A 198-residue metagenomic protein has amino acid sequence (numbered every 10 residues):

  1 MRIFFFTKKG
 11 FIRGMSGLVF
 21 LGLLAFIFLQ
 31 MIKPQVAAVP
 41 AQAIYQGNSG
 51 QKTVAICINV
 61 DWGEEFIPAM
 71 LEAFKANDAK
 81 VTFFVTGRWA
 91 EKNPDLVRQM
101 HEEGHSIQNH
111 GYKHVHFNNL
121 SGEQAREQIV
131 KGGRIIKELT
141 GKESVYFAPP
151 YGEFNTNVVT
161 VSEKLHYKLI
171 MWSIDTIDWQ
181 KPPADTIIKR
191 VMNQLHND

Functional and structural regions predicted by a protein language model:
M1-G10: N-terminal Lys/Arg-rich, disordered targeting/topogenic segments
R2, L29-Q30, H101: N-terminal secretory/membrane-targeting helices
R13-Q30: Hydrophobic membrane-insertion alpha-helices, especially the h-region of bacterial N-terminal signal peptides
M15, Q42-I44, V191: Short, charged beta->alpha transition segments
L24, P34-V36, A125-R126, P182: A short linear-motif detector with a strong N-terminal bias
K33-F117, Q128, G133-I135, S144: Active-site beta->alpha N-cap acidic-glycine motif
E72, V115-D198: Catalytic domains of cell-wall/extracellular-matrix polysaccharide-remodeling enzymes, centered on de-N-acetylation
